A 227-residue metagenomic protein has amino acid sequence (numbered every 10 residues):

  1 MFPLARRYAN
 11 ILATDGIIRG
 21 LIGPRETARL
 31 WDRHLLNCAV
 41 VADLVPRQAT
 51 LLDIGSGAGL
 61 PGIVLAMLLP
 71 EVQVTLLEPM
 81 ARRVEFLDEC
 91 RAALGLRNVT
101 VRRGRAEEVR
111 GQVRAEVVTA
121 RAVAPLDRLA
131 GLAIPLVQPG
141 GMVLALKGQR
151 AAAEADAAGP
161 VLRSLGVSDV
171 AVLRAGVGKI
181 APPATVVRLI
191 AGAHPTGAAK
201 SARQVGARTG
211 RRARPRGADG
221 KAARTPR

Functional and structural regions predicted by a protein language model:
M1-L52, L68, R82-V99, T209-A218 (+1 more regions): Class I SAM-dependent transferase core
A5, A9, L35-C38, G62 (+3 more regions): A general structural signal for well-ordered alpha-helical segments in protein cores
G20-L21, R29, L35, G59 (+2 more regions): Residue-level preference for alpha-helix termini and adjacent loops
D43, A66, V177-K179: Short secondary-structure boundary/capping segments
I54-S56: Conserved beta-strand/loop positions that form the S-adenosyl-L-methionine
A58-E71: Conserved SAM-binding loop of SAM-dependent methyltransferases across substrates and taxa, primarily the Class I
V72-R227: S-adenosylmethionine
